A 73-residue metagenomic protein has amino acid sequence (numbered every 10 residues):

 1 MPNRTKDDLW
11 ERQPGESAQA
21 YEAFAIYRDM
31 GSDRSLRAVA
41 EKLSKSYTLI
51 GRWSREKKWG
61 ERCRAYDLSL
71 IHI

Functional and structural regions predicted by a protein language model:
M1-E16: Basic, amphipathic alpha-helix used for nucleic-acid engagement in HTH/winged-helix/SANT-Myb modules and analogous
P14-R34: Short, amphipathic alpha-helical "recognition" segments used to contact nucleic acids or chromatin
A40: The alpha-helix within a helix-turn-helix
S46-W59: Major-groove recognition helix of helix-turn-helix-like DNA-binding domains
W59-Y66: Short helix-start
I71-I73: Conserved small/polar residues in nucleotide/adenosyl-binding loops
